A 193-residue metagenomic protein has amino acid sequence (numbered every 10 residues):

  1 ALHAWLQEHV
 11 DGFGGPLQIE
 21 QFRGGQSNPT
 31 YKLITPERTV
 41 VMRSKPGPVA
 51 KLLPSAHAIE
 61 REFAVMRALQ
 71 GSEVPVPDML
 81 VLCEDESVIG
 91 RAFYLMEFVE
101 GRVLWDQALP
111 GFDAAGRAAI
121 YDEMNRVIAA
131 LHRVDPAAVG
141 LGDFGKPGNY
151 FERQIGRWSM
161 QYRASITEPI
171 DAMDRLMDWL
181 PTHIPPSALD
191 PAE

Functional and structural regions predicted by a protein language model:
A1-L17: Juxta-kinase regulatory segment immediately upstream of eukaryotic protein kinase catalytic domains
P16-W179, H183-P191: ATP-binding pocket architecture of kinase catalytic cores
